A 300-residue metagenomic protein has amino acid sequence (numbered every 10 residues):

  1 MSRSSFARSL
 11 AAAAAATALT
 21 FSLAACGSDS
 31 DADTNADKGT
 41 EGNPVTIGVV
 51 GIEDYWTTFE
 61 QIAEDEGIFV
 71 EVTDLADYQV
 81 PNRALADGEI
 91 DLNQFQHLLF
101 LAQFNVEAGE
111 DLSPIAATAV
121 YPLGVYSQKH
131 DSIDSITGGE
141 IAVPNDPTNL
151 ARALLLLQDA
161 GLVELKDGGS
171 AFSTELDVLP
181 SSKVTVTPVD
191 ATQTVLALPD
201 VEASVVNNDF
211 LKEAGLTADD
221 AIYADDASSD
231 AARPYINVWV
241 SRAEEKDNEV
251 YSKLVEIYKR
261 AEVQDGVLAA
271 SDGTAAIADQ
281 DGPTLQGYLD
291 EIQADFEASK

Functional and structural regions predicted by a protein language model:
A18-A25: C-terminal motif of bacterial Sec signal peptides marking the signal peptidase cleavage site
G27-S30: Bacterial signal peptide processing site
G39-I52, I68-D74, G139-I141: Short, well-ordered beta-strand elements
G42-V45, I52-Y55, D65, V201 (+1 more regions): An extracytoplasmic/periplasmic, membrane-proximal ligand-sensing/linker region
V49-E71, V80, I90: Short, polar/charged alpha-helical segment
T73-R83, G169-L196: Short helix-initiation/N-cap motifs at beta->coil->alpha
I115-E164: A conserved helix-loop-strand patch within extracytoplasmic ligand-binding domains of the periplasmic binding
P122-I133, Y235-K253: A bilobed periplasmic-binding-protein/Venus flytrap-type ligand-binding module shared by bacterial periplasmic
